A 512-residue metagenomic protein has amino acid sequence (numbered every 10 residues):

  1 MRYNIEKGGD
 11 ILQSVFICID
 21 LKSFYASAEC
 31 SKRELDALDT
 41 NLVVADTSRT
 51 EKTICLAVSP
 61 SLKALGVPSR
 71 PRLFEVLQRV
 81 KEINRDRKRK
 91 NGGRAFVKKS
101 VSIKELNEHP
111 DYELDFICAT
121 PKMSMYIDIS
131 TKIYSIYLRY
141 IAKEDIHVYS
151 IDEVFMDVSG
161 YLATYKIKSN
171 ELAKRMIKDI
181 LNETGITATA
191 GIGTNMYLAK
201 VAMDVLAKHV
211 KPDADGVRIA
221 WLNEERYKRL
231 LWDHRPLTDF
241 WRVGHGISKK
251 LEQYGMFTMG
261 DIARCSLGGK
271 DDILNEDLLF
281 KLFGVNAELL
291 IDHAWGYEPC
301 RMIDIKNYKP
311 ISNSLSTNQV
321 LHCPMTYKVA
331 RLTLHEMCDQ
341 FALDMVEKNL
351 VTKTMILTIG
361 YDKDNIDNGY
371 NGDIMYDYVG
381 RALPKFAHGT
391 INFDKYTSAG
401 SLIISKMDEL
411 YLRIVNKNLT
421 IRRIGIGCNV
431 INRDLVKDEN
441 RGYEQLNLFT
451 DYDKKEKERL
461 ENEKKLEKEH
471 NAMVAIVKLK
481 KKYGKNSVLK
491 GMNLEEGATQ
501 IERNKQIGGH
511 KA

Functional and structural regions predicted by a protein language model:
M1-A512: Basic, low-complexity intrinsically disordered segments
